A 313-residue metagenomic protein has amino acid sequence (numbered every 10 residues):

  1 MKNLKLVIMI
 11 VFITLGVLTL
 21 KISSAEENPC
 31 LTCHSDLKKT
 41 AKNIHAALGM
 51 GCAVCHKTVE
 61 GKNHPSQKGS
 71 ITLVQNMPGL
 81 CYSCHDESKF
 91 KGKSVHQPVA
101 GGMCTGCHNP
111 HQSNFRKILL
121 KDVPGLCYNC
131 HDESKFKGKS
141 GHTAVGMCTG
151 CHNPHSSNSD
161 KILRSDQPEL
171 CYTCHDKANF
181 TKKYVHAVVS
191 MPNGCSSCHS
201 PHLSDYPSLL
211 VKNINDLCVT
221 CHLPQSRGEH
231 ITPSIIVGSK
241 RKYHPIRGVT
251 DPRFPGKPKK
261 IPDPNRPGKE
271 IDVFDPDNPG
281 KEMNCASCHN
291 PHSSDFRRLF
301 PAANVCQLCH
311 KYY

Functional and structural regions predicted by a protein language model:
N3-L4, L18-Y313: Short sequence/structural segments immediately N-terminal
M9-V17: Bacterial N-terminal signal peptides
